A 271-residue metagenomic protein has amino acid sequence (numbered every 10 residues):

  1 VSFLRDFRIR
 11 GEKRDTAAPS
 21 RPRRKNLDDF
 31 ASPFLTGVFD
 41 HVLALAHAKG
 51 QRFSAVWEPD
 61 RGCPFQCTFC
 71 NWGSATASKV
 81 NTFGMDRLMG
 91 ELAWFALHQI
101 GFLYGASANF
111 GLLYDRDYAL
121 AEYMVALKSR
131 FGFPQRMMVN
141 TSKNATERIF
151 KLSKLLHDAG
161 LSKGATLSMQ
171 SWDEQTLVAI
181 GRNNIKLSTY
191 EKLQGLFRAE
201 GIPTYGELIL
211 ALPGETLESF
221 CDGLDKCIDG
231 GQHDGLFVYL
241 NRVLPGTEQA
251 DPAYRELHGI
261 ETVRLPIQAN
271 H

Functional and structural regions predicted by a protein language model:
V1, K154-G164, C227-L236: Structural recognition of alpha->loop->beta junctions
V1-L27: Glycine-rich beta-alpha loop elements in corrinoid/cobalamin-binding modules across cobalamin-dependent enzymes
S2-F3, T16-A18, Q66, S78-K79 (+2 more regions): Short catalytic/ligand-binding loop motif for oxyanion handling, primarily in non-cytosolic enzymes, centered on
P33-A199: Radical SAM [4Fe-4S] cluster-binding motif and immediate context
F65, L113-D115, E174-G181, L210-E218 (+1 more regions): Flexible glycine/acidic-rich beta-alpha junction loops that bind and position SAM and/or redox cofactors in anaerobic
L152-S153, P213-D229: Catalytic cores of alpha/beta
E207: Conserved acidic functional residues
